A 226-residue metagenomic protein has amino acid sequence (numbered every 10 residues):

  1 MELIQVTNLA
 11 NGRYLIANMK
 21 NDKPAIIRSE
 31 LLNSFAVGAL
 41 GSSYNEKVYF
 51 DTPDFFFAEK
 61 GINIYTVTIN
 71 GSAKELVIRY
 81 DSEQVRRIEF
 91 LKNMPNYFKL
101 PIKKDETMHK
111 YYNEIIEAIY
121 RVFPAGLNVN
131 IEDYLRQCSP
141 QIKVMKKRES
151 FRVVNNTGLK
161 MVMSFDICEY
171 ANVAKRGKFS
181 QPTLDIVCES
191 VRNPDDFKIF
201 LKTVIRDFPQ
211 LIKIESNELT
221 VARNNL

Functional and structural regions predicted by a protein language model:
M1-L226: Phosphate-end processing signature that detects enzymes handling 5′-triphosphorylated RNA and polyphosphate
